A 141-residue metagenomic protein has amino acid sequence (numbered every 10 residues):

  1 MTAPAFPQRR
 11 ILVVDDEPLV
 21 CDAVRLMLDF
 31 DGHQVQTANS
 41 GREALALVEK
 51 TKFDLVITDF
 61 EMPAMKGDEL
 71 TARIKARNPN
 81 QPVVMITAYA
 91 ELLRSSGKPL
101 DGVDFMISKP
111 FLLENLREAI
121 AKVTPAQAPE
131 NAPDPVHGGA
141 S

Functional and structural regions predicted by a protein language model:
L12, T37-L55, A76, R94-S95: Acidic, metal-coordinating helix/loop segments flanking the phosphotransfer/catalytic sites of two-component signaling
P18-Q36: Two-component/phosphorelay signaling modules centered on CheY-like receiver
T58-D59: Active-site T/S-Asp motif of two-component receiver
M62: Receiver (REC) domain active-site loop signature in two-component systems and cognate sites in sensor histidine kinases
F111-A121: C-terminal output helix
